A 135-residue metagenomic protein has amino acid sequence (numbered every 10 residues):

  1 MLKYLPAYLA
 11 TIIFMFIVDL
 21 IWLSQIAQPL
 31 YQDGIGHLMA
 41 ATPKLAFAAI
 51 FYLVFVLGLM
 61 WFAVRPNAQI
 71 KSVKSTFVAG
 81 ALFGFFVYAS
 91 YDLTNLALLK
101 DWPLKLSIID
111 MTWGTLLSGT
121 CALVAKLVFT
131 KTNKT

Functional and structural regions predicted by a protein language model:
M1-W113, L117-T135: Juxtamembrane/disordered regions of integral membrane proteins
